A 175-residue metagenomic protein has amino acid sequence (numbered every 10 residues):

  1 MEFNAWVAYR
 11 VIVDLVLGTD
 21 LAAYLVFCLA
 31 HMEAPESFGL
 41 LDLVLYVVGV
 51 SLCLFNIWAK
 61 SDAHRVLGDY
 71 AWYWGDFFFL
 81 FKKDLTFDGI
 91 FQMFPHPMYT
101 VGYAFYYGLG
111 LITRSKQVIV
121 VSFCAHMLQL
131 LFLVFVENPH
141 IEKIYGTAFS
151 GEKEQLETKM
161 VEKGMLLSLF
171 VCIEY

Functional and structural regions predicted by a protein language model:
M1-F91, T100-Y175: Membrane-anchoring alpha-helices and their flanking helix-loop junctions
